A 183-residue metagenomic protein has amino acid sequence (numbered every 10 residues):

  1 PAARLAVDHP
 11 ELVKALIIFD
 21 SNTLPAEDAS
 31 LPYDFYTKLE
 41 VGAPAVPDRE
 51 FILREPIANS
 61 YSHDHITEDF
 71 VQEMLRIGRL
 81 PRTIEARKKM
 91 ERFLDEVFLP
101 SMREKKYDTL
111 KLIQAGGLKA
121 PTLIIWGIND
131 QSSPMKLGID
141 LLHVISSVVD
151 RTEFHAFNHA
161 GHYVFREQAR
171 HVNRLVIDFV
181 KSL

Functional and structural regions predicted by a protein language model:
A3-D8, L12-R54: Flexible "cap/lid" loop of the alpha/beta hydrolase fold
I17, L123-I125, H155: Hydrophobic/aromatic beta-strand patches that form the interior of the parallel beta-sheet core in alpha/beta enzyme
D20, E55, M74, T83 (+3 more regions): Generic structural signal for small/hydrophobic residues in well-ordered secondary structure, especially within
P25, Q131-S132, Y163-E167: A short, basic/aromatic alpha-helical/loop segment that forms part of the nucleotidyl-sugar donor-binding site
L31-P32, P134-G138, Q168: Residues at alpha-helix caps and immediate loop-helix transition turns in enzyme cores, especially N- and C-cap
F51-H65, E73-L80, F93-S101: Helix-loop "lid/cap" segments that line or gate small-molecule binding pockets
T83-S146: Conserved serine/cysteine hydrolase catalytic core
S147-L183: Catalytic active-site module of serine/aspartate enzymes centered on a nucleophile-bearing elbow/loop
